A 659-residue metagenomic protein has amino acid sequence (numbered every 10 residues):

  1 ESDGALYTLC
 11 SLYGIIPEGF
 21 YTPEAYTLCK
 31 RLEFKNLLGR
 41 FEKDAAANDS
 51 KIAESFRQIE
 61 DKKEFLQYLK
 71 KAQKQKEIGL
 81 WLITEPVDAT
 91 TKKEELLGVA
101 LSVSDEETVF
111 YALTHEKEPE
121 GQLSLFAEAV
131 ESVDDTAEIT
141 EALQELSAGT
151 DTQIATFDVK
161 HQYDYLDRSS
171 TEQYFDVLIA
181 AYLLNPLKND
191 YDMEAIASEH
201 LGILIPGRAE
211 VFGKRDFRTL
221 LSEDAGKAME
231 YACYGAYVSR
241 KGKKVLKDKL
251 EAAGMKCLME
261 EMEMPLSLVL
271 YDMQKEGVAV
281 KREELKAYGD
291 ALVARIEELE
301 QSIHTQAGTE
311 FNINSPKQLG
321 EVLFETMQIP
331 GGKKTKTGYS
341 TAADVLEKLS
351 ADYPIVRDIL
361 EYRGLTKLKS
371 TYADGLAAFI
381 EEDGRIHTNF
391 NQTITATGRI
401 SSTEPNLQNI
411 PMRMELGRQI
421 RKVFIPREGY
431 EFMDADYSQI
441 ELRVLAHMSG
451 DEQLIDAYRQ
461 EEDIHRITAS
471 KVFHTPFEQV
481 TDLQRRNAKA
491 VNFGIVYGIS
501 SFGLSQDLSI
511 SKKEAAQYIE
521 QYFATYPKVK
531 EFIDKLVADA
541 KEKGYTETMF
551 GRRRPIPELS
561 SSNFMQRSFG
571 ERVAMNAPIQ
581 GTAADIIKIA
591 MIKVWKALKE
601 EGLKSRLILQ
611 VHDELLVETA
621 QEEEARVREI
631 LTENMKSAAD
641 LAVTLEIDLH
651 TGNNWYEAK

Functional and structural regions predicted by a protein language model:
E1-E131, T150, F212-E415, E431 (+7 more regions): Conserved "right-hand" nucleotidyltransferase catalytic core of DNA-directed polymerases
I83-E85, T91-V159, Y163-L178, D190 (+9 more regions): Structural signature of nuclease core domains in nucleic-acid processing machines
A100-D105, H115, L184-K214, Y231-V238 (+1 more regions): Function-dense linear segments that define catalytic or interfacial modules in macromolecule-processing proteins
Y174-F175, A181-K241, D539-S562: Metal-dependent DNA phosphodiester-chemistry modules and their immediately adjacent helices/loops in DNA-processing
D176, L266-K275, K281, Y437 (+3 more regions): Catalytic palm active-site di-aspartate
R218-L221, K275, H387-T388, Q392-T395 (+4 more regions): Conserved catalytic core of nucleic-acid polymerases
L250-M262, L266, I586, A590-V611 (+1 more regions): Active-site palm subdomain of RNA-directed nucleic acid polymerases
A294-Q301, T305-R357, A524-R572, N576 (+2 more regions): C-terminal polymerase-core module
